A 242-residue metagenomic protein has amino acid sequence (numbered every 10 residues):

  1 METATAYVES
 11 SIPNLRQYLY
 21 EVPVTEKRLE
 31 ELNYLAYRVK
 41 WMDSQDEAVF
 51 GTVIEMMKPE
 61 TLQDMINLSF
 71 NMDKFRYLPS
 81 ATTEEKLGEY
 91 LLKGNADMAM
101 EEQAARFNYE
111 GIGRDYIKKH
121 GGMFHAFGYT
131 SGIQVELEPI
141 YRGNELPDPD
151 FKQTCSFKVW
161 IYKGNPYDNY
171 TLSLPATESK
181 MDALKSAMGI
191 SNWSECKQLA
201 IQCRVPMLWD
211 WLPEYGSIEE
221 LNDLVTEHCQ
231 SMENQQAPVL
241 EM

Functional and structural regions predicted by a protein language model:
M1, E138-E195: Short N-terminal edge-element motif at the start of the domain
M1-R38, P175-V225: N-terminal interaction modules that seed assembly of large macromolecular complexes
S11, L15-M72: Long acidic/polar interaction regions in large eukaryotic complex-forming proteins
I54, I66, K185, N222-C229: Residue-level detector of alpha-helical secondary structure
E60, M98-A99, D150, W209-Q236: Extracellular/secreted glycoprotein ectodomains characterized by long, lumenal stretches of O-glycosylated
T61, I66, N71, F75-L91: Extracytoplasmic/secretory-pathway segments with low complexity and glycosylation-like composition
S80-C155, K163-N169: Extended, well-ordered protein cores
N108, L240-M242: Non-Sec secretion/translocation targeting segments of pathogen effectors
